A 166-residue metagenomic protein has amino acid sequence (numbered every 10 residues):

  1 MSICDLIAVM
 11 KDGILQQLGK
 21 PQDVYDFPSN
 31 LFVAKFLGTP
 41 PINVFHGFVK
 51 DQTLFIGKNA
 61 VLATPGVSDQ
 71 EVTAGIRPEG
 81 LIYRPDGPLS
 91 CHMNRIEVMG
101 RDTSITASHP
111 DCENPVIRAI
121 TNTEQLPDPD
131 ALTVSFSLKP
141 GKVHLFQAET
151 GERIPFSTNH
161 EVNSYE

Functional and structural regions predicted by a protein language model:
M1-A60: Internal alpha/beta loop-helix hairpins
P40-V44, K50-E166: Non-catalytic connector elements of ABC transporters
